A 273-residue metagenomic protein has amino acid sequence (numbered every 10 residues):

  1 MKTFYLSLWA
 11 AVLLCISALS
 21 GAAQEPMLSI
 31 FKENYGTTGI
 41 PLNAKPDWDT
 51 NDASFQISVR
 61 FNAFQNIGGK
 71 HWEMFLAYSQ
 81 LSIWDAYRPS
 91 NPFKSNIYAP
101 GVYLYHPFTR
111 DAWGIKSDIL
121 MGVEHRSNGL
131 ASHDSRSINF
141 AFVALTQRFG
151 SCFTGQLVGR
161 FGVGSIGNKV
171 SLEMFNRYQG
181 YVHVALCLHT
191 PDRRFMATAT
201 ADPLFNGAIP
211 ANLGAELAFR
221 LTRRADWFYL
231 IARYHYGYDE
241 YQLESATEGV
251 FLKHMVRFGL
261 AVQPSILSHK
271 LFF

Functional and structural regions predicted by a protein language model:
M1-E25, L267-F273: Cleavable N-terminal export/targeting peptides
F4, G21, N212-G214, S245-G249 (+1 more regions): Composition- and surface-driven signal marking solvent-exposed, interaction-prone regions in large proteins
A23-G39, G69-P191, F195-A208, I231-A261: Outer-membrane pore/translocation modules
L28, G36-A53: N-terminal cleavable signal peptides for secretion/export
K45-I67: N-terminal low-complexity, intrinsically disordered segments
W48-F55, K94-Y98, I209-A211: Phosphate/oxyanion-binding active-site loops and adjacent basic polyanion-contact surfaces
A211-T222: Short, electropositive alpha-helical surface patch
L213, D226-L230, V256: A short pocket-lining beta-strand/turn micro-motif at the edge of beta-sheets
